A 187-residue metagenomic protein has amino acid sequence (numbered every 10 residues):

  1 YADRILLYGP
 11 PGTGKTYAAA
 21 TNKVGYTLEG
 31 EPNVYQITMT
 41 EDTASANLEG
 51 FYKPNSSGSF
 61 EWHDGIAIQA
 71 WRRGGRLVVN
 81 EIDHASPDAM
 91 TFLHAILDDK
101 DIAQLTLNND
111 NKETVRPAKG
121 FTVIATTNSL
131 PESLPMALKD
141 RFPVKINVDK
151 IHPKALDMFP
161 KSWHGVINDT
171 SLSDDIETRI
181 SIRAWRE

Functional and structural regions predicted by a protein language model:
Y1-S162: AAA+ P-loop NTPase catalytic core and its hallmark functional loops
L156-E187: Conserved AAA+ ATPase small/helical "lid" subdomain
